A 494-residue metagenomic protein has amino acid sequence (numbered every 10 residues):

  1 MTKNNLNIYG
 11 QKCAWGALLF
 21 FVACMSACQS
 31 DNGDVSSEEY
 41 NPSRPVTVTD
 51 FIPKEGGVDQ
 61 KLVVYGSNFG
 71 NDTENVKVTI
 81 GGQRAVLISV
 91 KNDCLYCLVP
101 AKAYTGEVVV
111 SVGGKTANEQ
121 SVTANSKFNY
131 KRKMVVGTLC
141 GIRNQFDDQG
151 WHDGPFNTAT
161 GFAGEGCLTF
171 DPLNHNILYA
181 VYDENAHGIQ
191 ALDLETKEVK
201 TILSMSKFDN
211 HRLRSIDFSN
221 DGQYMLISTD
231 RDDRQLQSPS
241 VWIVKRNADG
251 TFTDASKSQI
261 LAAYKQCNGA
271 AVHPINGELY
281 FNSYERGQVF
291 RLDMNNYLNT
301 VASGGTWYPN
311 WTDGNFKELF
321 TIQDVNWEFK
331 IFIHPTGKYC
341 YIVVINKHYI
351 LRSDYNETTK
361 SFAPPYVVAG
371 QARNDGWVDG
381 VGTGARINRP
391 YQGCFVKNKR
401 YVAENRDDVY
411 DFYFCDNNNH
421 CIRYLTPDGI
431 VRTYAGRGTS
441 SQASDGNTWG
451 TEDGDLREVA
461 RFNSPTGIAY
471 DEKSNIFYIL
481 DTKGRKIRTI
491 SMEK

Functional and structural regions predicted by a protein language model:
A23-A27: C-terminal motif of bacterial Sec signal peptides marking the signal peptidase cleavage site
Q29-T138, D153: Ser/Thr/Pro-rich low-complexity tracts
V64, K131-G164, T196-R214, R231-D233 (+4 more regions): Gly/Pro-rich loop segments of beta-rich domains
G113, L173, V181-E184, D221 (+10 more regions): Short loop/turn segments immediately following the C-termini of beta-strands
F170-H175, F218-G222, V272-N276, I333-G337 (+2 more regions): Residue-level detector of Asp-centered blade-edge/turn motifs that repeat once per structural unit in beta-propeller
I177-L178, M225, L279, C340 (+2 more regions): Hydrophobic beta-strand positions that form the internal "hydrophobic ladder" of WD40/Gbeta-like beta-propeller blades
H187-A191, P239-I243, G287-D293, H348-R352 (+4 more regions): A short loop-to-beta-strand structural motif that recurs across blades of beta-propeller domains
A460-K494: Blade-level signature of beta-propeller repeat domains, shared across WD40, Kelch, NHL, RCC1 and BNR/Asp-box propellers
